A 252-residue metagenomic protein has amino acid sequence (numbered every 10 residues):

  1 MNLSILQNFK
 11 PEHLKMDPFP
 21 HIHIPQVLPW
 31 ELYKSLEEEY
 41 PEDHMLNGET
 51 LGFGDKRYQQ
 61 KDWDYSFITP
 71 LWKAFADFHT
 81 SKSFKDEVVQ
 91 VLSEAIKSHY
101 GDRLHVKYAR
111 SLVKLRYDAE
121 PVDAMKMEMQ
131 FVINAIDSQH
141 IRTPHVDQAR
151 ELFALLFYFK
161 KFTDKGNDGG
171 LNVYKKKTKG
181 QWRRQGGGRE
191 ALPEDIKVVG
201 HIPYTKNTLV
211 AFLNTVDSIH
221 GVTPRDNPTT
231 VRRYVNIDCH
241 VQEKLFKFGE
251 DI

Functional and structural regions predicted by a protein language model:
M1, M16, M45, M125-M129: Detector for methionine-enriched segments
M1-D17, I252: Fe(II)/2-oxoglutarate
S4-N8, Q59-Q60, A119-P121: Short, flexible segments with low predicted structural confidence
P11-R103: Non-heme Fe(II)/2-oxoglutarate
K73, K85-D251: Catalytic core of non-heme Fe(II) oxygenases with the double-stranded beta-helix
